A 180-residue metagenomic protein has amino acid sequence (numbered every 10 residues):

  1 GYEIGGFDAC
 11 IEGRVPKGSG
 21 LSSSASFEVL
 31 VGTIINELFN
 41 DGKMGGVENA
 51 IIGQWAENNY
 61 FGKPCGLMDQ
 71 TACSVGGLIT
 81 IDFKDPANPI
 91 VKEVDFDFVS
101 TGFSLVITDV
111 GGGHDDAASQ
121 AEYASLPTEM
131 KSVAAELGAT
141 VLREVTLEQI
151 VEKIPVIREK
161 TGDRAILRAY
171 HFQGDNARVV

Functional and structural regions predicted by a protein language model:
G1-S100: Gly/Ser-rich oxyanion-binding loop with an adjacent helix/lid that shapes the negatively charged ligand pocket
T80-V180: C-terminal nucleotide
